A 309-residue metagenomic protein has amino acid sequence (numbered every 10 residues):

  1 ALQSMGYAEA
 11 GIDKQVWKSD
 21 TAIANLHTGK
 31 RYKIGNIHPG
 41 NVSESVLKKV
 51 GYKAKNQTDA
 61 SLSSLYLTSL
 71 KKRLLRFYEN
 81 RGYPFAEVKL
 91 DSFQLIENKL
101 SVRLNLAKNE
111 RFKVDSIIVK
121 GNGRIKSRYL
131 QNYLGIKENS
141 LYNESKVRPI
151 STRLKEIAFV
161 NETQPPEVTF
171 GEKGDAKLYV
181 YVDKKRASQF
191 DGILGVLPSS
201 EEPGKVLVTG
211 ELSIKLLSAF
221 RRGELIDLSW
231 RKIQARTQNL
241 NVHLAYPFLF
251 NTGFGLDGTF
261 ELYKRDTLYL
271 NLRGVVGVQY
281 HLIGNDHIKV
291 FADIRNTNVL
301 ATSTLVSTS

Functional and structural regions predicted by a protein language model:
A1-I157, N161-L178, V182-A187: Interaction-mediating elements
R124, N143-S309: Gram-negative/organellar outer-membrane beta-barrel architecture
